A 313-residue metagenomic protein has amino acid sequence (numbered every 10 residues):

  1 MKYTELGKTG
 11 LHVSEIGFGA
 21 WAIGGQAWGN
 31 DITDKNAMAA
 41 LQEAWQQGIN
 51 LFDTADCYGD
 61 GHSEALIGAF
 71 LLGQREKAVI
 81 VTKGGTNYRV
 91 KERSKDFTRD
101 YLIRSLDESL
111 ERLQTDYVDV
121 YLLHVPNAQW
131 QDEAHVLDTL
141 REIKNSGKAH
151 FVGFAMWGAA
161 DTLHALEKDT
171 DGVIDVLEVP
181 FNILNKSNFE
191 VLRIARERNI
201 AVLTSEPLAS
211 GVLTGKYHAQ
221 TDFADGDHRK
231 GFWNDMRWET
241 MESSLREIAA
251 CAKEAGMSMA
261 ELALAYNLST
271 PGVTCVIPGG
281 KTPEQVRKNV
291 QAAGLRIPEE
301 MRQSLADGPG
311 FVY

Functional and structural regions predicted by a protein language model:
M1-A78: N-terminal binding-site loop/beta-alpha segment at the start of enzyme catalytic domains that lines or forms
K8, G68-V79, E111-Q114, K144 (+1 more regions): Acidic (Asp/Glu)-rich catalytic clusters
V13-G17, N50-L51, K77-V81, Y117-L122 (+4 more regions): Structural preference for beta-strand elements that scaffold enzyme active sites
A22-K35, Y88-D100, Q129: Active-site mouth loops of central-metabolism enzymes
D31-A44, F97-L113, G158-E167: Short, acidic/polar
E76-R99, H124: Structural motif corresponding to the early beta-alpha repeats
L110-Q129: Active-site groove signature of glycoside hydrolases
P126-Y313: Beta/alpha (TIM)-barrel catalytic core signal, keyed to glycine-rich beta->alpha loops juxtaposed to Asp/Glu that bind
